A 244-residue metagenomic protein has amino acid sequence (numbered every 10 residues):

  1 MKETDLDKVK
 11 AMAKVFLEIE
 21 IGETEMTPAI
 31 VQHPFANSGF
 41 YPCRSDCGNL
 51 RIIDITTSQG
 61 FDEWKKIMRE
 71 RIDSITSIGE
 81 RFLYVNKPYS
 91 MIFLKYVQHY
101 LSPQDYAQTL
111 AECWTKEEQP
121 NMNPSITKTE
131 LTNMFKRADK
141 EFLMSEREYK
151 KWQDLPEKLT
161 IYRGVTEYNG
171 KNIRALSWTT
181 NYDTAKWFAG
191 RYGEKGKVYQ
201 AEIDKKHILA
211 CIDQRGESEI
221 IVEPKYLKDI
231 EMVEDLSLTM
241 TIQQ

Functional and structural regions predicted by a protein language model:
M1-T160, T166-L176, Y182-Q244: Conserved NAD+-utilizing ADP-ribose enzyme module
